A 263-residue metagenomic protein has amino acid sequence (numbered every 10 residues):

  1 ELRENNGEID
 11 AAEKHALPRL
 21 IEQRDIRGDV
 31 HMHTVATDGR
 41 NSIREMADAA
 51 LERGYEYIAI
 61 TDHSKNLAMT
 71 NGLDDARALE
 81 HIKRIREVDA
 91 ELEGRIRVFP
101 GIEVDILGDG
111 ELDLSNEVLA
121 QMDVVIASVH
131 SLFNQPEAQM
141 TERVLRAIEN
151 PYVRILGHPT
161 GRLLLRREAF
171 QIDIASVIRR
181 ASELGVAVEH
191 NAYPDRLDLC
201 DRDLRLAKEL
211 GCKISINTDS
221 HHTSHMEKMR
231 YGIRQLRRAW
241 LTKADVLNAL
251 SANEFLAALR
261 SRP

Functional and structural regions predicted by a protein language model:
E1-T34, R40-I60, K65-I96, G108-P263: Charged catalytic cores and adjacent phosphate/nucleic-acid-binding surfaces used for phosphate/nucleic-acid chemistry
G101-V104, Y231: Active-site catalytic microenvironments in core metabolic enzymes, especially phosphate/sugar-handling
